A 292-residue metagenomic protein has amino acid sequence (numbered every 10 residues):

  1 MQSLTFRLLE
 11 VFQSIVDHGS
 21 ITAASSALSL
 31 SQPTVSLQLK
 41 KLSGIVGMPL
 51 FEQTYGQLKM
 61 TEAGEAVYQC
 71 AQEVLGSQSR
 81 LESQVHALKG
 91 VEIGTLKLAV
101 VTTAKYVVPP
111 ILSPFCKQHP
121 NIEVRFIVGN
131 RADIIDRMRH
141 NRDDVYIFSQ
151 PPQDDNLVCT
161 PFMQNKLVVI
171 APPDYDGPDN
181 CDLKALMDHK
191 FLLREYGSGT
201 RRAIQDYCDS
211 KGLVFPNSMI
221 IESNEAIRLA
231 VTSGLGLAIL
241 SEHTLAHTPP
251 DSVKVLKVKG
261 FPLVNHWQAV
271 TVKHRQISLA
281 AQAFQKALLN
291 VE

Functional and structural regions predicted by a protein language model:
Q13-S31: Short helix-boundary/capping micro-motifs
S43-M60: A short LG(V/I)-centered, amphipathic sequence patch enriched for acidic residue(s) preceding the LG motif
S43-V46, V67-K89: Alpha-helical linker/hinge and terminal dimerization helices associated with HTH transcriptional regulators
K89-G90, L157-F191, E195: Flexible hinge/capping segments at coil-to-helix
I93-D154: Central regulatory/effector-binding core of bacterial HTH transcription factors
V107, V255-E292: A late-sequence structural motif
N130-I135, R139-R142, T200, Q205-L256: Hydrophobic hinge/microswitch elements
C181, H189-K211, I277-A281, Q285: Secondary-structure junction motif
